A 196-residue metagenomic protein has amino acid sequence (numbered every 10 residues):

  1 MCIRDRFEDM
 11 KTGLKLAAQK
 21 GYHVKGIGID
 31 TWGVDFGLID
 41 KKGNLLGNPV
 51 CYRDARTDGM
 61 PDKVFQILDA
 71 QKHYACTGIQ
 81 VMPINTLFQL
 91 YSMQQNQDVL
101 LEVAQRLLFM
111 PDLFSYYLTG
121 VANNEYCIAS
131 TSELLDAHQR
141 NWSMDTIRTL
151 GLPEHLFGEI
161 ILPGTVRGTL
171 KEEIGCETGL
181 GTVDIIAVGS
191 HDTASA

Functional and structural regions predicted by a protein language model:
R4-G47, G59, K63, A75 (+2 more regions): N-terminal glycine/serine-rich phosphate-binding loop of ATP-dependent small-molecule kinases, especially carbohydrate
G47-N48, E125: Short capping micro-motif at the N-terminus of alpha-helices
V50-C51, I128: Residue-level structural signal for beta-strand termini and adjacent loop
D54: Carbohydrate-associated surface elements
T57-M60, I67, V81-P83: Gly/Ser-rich phosphate-binding catalytic loop and adjacent alpha/beta segment that cradle a phosphoryl group at enzyme
H73-T193: Gly/Ser/Thr-rich active-site cleft segment
A196: Thiamine diphosphate
